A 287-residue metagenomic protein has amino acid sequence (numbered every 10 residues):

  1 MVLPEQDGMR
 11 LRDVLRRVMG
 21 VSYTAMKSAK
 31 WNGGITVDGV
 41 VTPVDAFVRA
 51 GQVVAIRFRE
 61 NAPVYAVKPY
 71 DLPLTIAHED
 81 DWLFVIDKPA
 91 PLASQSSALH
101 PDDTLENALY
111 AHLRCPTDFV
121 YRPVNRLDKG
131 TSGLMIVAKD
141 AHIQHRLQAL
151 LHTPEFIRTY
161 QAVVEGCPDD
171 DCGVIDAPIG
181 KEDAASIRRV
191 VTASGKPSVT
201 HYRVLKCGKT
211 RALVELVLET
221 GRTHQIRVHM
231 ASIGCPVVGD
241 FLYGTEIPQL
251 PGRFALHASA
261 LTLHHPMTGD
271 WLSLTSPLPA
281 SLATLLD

Functional and structural regions predicted by a protein language model:
M1-S28, L74, K196-V199, V204-R211 (+2 more regions): Pseudouridine synthases involved in rRNA/tRNA modification
M1-V174, P178-D183, L278-L286: RNA pseudouridine synthases
I56-E60, D183-S186, P197, F241-I247: Short Pro/Gly-enriched beta-strand edge/turn motifs at strand-loop
R57, V163, P178, R203 (+2 more regions): Residue-level recognition of well-ordered beta-strand positions that form the cores of beta-sheet-rich folds across
F84, Y160, A212-V214, S259: Short beta-strand micro-motifs in enzyme catalytic cores
L92-Q95, I187-R188, A212: Short small-residue beta-strand/loop micro-motif enriched in glycine and branched aliphatics
L127, P154, C167, V191-K196 (+2 more regions): Short, conserved, surface-exposed binding loops centered on an aromatic residue
